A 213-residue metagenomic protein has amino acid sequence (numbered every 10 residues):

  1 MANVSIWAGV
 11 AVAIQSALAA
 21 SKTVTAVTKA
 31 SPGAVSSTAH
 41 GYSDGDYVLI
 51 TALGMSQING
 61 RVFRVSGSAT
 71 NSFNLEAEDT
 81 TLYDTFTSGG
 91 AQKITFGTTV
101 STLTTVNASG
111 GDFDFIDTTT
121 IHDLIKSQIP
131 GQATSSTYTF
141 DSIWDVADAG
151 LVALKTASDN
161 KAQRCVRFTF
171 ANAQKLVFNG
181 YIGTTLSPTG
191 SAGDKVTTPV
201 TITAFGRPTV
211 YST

Functional and structural regions predicted by a protein language model:
A2-G9, I14-D44, L53-L124: Small/polar beta-strand repeat architecture
P32-A34, S135-T139, Q163-C165, V177 (+1 more regions): Intrinsic-disorder/low-complexity, polar/charged segments enriched in Ser/Thr/Lys/Arg/Asp/Glu/Gln
D46-L53, A91-T95, A162-A171: Short conserved beta-strand and strand-loop elements enriched in small hydrophobics with frequent Asp/Gly
D123-S127, T185-L186: Short structured motifs
S127-V146, D194-T209: Oligomerization/assembly interface segments of phage tail-like spikes and tubes
A147-L154: Short, conserved charged micro-motifs
A157-K161: Soluble sensory domains of the PAS superfamily and closely related sensory modules
R167-S212: Short beta-strand and beta-hairpin "edge-sheet" elements
